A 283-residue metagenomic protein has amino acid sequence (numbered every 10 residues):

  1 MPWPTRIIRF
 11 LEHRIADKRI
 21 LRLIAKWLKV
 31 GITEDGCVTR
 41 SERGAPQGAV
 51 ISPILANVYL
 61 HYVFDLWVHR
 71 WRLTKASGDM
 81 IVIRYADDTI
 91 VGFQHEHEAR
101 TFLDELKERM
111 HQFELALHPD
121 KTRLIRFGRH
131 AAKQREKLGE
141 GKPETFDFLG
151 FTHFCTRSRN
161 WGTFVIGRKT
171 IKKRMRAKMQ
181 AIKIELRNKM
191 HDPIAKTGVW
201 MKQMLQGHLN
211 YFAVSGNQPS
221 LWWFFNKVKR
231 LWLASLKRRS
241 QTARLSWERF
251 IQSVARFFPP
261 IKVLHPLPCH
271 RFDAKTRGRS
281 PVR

Functional and structural regions predicted by a protein language model:
M1-R283: Non-catalytic terminal/accessory segments
